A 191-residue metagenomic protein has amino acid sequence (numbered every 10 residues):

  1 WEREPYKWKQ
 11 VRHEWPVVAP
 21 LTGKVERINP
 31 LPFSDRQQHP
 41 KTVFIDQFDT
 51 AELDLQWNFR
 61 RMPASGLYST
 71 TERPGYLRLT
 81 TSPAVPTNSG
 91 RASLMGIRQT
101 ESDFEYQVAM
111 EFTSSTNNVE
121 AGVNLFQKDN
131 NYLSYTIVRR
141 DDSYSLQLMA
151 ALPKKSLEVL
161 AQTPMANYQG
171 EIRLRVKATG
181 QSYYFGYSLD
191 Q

Functional and structural regions predicted by a protein language model:
E2-Q191: Extracellular glycan-recognition regions
